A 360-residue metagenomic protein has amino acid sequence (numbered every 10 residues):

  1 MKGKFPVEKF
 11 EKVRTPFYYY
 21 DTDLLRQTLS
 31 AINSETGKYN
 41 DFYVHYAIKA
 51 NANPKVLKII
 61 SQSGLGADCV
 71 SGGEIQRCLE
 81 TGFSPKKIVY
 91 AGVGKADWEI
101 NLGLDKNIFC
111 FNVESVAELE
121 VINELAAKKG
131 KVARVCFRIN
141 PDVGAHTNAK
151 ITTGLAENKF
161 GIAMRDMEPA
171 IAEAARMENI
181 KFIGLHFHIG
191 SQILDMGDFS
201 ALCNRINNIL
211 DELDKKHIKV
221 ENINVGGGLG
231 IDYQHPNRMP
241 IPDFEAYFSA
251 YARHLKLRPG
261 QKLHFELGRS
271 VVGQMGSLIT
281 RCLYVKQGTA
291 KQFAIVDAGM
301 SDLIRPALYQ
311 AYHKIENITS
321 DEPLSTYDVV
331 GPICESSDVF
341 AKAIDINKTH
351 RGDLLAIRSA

Functional and structural regions predicted by a protein language model:
M1-A133, R176-K181, N208-D211, K215-I218 (+1 more regions): A charged N-terminal "starter" segment
G3-K4, Q261-A360: Charged (often Lys/Glu-rich) extended helix/loop segments that serve as interaction or gating elements
L24, I48-A52, G73-E74, G94-K95 (+7 more regions): Active-site-proximal loop/turn and secondary-structure-junction residues that shape catalytic pockets, frequently
L25, K49, S71, G103 (+7 more regions): Conserved, mostly hydrophobic/aromatic
H45, D68-C69, N112, C136 (+4 more regions): Conserved beta-strand positions in the central sheet of alpha/beta enzyme cores
A47, A91, R138, H188 (+5 more regions): Generic beta-strand/beta-sheet core signal
D142-Y284: Active-site loop/helix belt of alpha/beta enzymes
